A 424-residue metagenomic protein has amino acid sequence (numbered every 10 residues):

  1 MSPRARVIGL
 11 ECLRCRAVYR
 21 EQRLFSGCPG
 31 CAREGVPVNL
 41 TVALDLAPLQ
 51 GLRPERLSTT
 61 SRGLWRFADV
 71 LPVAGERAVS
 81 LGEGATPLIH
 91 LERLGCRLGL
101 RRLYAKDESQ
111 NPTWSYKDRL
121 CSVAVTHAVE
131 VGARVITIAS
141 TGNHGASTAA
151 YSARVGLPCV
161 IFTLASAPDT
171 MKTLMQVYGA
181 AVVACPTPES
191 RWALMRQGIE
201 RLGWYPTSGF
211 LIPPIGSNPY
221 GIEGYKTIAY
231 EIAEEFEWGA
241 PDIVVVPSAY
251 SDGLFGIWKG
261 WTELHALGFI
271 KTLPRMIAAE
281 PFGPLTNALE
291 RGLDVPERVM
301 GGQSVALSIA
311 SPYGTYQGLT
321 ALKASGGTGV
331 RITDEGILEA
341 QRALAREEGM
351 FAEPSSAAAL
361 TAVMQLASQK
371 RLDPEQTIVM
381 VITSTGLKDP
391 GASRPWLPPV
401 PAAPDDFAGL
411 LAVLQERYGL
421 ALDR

Functional and structural regions predicted by a protein language model:
M1-R424: PLP-dependent amino-acid enzyme catalytic core
